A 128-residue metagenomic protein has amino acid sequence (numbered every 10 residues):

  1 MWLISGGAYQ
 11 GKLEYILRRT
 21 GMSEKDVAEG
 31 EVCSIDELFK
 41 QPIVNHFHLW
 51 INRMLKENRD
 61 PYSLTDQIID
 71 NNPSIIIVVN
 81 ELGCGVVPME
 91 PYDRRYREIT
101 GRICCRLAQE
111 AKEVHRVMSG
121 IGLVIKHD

Functional and structural regions predicted by a protein language model:
M1-V32: Glycine-rich P-loop/Walker A and Walker A-like loops and their local beta1-loop-alpha1 context in P-loop NTPases
S5, I16-T20, Q41-P42, T100 (+1 more regions): Functionally constrained cores in energy, signaling, and assembly domains
G6, H46, S119: Active-site donor-binding loop signature of nucleotide-sugar glycosyltransferases
Q10, L49-W50, G83, G122: Short, solvent-exposed loop/turn segments at secondary-structure junctions
Y15, L55-K56, H127: A short secondary-structure junction signal
G21-E24, N52-M54, M89-D93: Short linear motifs at secondary-structure transitions and domain/linker junctions
K25-I76: Conserved nucleotide-sensing/catalytic segment adjacent to the nucleotide-binding pocket in NTP-handling enzymes
R59-D128: Replace "adjacent to P-loop NTPase cores in ATP/GTP-dependent enzymes" with "adjacent to NTP-binding cores
